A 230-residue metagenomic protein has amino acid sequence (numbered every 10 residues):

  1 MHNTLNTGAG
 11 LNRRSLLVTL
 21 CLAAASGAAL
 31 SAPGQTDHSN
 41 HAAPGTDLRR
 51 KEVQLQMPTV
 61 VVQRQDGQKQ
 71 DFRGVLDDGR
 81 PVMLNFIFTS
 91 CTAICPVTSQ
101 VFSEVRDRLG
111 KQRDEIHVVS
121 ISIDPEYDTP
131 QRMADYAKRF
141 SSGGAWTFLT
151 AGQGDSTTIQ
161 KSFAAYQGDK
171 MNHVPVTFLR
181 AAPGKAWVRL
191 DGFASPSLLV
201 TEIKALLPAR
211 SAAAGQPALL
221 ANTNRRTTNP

Functional and structural regions predicted by a protein language model:
N3-A23: N-terminal secretory signal peptides and thylakoid transit peptides that target proteins across membranes
A24-S31: N-terminal signal peptide c-region/cleavage motif recognized by signal peptidases
N40-G74, Q100: N-terminal "domain-start" segment that seeds a small globular fold
F72-P96, F102: Short active-site neighborhood of thiol/selenol oxidoreductases, capturing the structured segment around
R80, T98-I121, K138: Conserved helix-turn-beta segment immediately C-terminal to the redox Cys motif in thioredoxin-like folds
E115-D128, G144-S156: Thiol-based oxidoreductase modules, predominantly thioredoxin-like and allied folds used for disulfide exchange
D135-V174: Short, internal strand/loop/helix patches that form the active-site neighborhood or redox-interaction surface
N172-P230: Thiol-/selenol-based redox modules, centered on thioredoxin-like and closely related oxidoreductase domains
